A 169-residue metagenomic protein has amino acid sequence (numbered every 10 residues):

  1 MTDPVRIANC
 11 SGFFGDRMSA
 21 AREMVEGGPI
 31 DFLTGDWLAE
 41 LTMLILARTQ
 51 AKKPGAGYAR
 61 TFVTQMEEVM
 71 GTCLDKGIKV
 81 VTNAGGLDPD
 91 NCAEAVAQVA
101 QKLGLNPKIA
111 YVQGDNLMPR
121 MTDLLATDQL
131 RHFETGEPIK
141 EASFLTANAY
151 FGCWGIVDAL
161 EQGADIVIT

Functional and structural regions predicted by a protein language model:
M1-D128, G136-G155: Metallocofactor- and cofactor-centric catalytic cores in central/energy metabolism, strongly enriched
R131: Active-site phosphate/oxyanion-binding loops
A149, W154-T169: Functional cores that coordinate and move charged inorganic groups
